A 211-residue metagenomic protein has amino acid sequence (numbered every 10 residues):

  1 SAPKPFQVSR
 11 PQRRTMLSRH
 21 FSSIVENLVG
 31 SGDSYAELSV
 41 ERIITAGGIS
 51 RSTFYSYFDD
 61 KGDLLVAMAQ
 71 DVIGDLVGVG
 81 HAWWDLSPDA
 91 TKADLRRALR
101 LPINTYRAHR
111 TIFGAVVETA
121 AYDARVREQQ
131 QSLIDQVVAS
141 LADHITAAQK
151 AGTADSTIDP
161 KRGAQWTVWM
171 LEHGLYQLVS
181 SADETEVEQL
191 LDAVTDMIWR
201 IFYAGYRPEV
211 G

Functional and structural regions predicted by a protein language model:
S1-K4, A139, D143-K150, Q165 (+1 more regions): C-terminal peripheral helix-coil segments that are non-catalytic and often amphipathic
P5-S9, F21-S23, V29, M68-L95: Amphipathic alpha-helical linker/stalk segments
R14-V40: Short, amphipathic alpha-helix enriched in basic
S31-D63, A67: Helix-turn-helix
A67, H81-A108, P160, A164-T167 (+1 more regions): Hydrophobic alpha-helical connector segments
G80-S87, F113-A120, A148, G174-A182: Secondary-structure edge/capping motif, primarily at the C-terminal ends of alpha-helices and the immediately following
A93, E128-L133, K150-W166, T185-A193: All-alpha amphipathic helical-bundle segments outside canonical DNA-binding/catalytic cores that form hydrophobic
A108-A139: Short secondary-structure transition hinges
